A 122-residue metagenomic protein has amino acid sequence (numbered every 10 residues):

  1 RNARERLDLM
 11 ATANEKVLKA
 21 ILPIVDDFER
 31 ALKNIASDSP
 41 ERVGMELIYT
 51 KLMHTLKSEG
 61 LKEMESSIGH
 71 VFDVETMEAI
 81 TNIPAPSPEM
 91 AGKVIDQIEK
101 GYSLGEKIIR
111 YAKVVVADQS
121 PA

Functional and structural regions predicted by a protein language model:
R1-L22: Charge-rich, N-proximal long alpha-helical rod segments
K19, P23-D26, V43: Extended, heptad-repeat alpha-helical coiled-coil/oligomerization scaffolds
F28-A122: Structured alpha/beta interaction-core segments
